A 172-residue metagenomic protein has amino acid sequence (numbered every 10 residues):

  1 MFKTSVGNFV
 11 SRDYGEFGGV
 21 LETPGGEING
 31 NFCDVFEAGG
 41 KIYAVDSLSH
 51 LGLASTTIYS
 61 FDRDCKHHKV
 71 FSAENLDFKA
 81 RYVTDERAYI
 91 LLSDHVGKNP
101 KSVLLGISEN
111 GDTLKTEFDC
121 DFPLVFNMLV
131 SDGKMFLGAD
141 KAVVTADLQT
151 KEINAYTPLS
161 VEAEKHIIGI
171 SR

Functional and structural regions predicted by a protein language model:
M1-S5, N29-K41, V45-D46, S72-D85 (+2 more regions): Repeated scaffold domains used in trafficking and secretory/extracellular systems, primarily beta-propellers
S5-V6, G25, F32, G39 (+6 more regions): Residue-level signal for tight coil/turn positions that link beta-strands
F9-V10, I42-A44, A88-L91, K134-L137: Conserved beta-propeller blade signature
D13, H50-L53, D62, E164-I168: Predominantly soluble domains enriched in secretory-pathway, periplasmic, or organellar proteins
E16-E22, H50-Y59, G97-L105, A142-L148: Structural motif
T23-I28, C65-S72, D112-D119, E152-T157: A short beta-strand motif characteristic of beta-propeller blades
V103-L148: Ankyrin-repeat and related helical/solenoid repeat scaffolds used for protein-protein interactions
F136-R172: Blade-level signature of beta-propeller repeat domains, shared across WD40, Kelch, NHL, RCC1 and BNR/Asp-box propellers
